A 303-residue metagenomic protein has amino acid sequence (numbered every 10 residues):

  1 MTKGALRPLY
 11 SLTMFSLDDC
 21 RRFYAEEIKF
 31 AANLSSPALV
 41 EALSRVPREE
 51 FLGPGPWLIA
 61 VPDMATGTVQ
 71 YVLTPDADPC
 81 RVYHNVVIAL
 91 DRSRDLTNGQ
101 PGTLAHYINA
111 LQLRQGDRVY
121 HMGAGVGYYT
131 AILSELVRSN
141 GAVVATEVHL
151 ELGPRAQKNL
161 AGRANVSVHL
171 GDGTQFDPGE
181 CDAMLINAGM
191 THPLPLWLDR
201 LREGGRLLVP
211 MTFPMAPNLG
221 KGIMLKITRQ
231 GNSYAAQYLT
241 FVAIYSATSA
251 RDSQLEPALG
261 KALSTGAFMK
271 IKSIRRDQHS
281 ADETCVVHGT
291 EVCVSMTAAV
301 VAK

Functional and structural regions predicted by a protein language model:
L9-Y120, Y129-A131, L136, L152-P154: Class I SAM-dependent transferase core
Y10-R21, D199, M211-K303: SAM/dcSAM-binding transferase cores
P37, P54-G55, A60, V86 (+10 more regions): Surface-exposed loop/turn and secondary-structure junction residues enriched for glycine/proline
R48-F51, N165, I244: Generic structural signal for secondary-structure transition and capping sites
D78-L90, G162, F176, K226-Q237: Extended, compositionally biased low-complexity polar/Lys-Gly-rich tracts and adjacent boundary/linker regions are
L96-K221, T228-Q230: Conserved nucleotide-cofactor-binding alpha/beta core module
